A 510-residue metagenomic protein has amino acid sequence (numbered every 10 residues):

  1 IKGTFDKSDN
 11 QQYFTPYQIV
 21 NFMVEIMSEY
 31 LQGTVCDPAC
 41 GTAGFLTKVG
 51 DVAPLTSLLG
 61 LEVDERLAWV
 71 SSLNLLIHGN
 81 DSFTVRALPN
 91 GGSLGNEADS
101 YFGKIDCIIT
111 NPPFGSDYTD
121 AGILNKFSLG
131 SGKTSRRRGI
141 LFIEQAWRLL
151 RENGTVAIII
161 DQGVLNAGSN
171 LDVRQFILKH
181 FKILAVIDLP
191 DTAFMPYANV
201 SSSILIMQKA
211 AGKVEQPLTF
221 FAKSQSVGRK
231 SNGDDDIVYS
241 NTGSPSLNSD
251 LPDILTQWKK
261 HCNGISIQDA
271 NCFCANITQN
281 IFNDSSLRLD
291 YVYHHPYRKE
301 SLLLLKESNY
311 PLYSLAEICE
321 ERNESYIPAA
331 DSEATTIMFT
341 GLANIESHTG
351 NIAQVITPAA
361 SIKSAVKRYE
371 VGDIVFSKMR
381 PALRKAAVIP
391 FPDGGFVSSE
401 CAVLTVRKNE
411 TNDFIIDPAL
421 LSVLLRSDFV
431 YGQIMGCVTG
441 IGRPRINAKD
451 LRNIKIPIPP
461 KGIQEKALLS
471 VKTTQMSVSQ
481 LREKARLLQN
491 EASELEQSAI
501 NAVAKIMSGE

Functional and structural regions predicted by a protein language model:
D9-T110, G115-D117, I160-G163, V173-R174 (+2 more regions): Conserved S-adenosyl-L-methionine
N90, S116-N125, A316, Y326-A360: DNA target-recognition patches
P113-L141, V164: Mobile active-site "lid"/loop adjacent to the S-adenosyl-L-methionine
T134-A193, N199-M207: Conserved Class I SAM-dependent methyltransferase catalytic core
P196-S301: Flexible, glycine-/basic-rich loop-and-beta segments that form/coincide with the SAM-dependent methyltransferase
Q257-A329, P460-E510: Non-catalytic DNA-recognition/assembly elements of restriction-modification systems
L315-R322, A402-I458, S477: Basic, amphipathic alpha-helical recognition segments used for DNA target recognition
A365, V375-R426: A short beta-sheet element
